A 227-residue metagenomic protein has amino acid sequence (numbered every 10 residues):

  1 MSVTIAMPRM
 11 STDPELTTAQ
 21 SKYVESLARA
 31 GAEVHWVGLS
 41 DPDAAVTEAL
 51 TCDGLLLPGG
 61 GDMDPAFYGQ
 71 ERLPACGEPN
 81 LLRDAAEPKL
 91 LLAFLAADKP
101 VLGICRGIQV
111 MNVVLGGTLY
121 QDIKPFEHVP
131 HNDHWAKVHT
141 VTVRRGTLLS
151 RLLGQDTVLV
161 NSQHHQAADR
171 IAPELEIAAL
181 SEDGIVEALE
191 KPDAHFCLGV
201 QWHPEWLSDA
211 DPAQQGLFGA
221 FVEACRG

Functional and structural regions predicted by a protein language model:
M1-I104, V113-V114, K124-L152, D169-E174 (+3 more regions): N-terminal beta1-alpha1 cap of cysteine-dependent amidohydrolase-like domains
L55, L159-S162: AMP-binding/adenylate-forming core of the ANL superfamily
G107: Basic (Lys/Arg-enriched) interaction patch that binds polyanionic ligands
G116-Y120: Post-Walker A helix-loop "phosphate-sensing" segment adjacent to the P-loop in P-loop NTPases
L153-L159: Catalytic cores of DNA base-excision repair glycosylases
N161-H165, A172: A glycine-rich beta-turn/hairpin centered on an aromatic-Pro dipeptide
C197-Q201: Active-site-proximal beta-strand elements of phosphoester/diester hydrolases
